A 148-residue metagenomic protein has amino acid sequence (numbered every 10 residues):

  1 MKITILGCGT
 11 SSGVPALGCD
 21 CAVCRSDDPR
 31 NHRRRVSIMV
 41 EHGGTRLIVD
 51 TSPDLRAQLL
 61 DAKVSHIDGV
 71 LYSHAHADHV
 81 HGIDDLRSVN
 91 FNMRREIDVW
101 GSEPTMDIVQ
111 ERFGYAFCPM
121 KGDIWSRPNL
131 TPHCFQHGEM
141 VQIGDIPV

Functional and structural regions predicted by a protein language model:
M1-V148: Binuclear metal-dependent hydrolase catalytic cores
